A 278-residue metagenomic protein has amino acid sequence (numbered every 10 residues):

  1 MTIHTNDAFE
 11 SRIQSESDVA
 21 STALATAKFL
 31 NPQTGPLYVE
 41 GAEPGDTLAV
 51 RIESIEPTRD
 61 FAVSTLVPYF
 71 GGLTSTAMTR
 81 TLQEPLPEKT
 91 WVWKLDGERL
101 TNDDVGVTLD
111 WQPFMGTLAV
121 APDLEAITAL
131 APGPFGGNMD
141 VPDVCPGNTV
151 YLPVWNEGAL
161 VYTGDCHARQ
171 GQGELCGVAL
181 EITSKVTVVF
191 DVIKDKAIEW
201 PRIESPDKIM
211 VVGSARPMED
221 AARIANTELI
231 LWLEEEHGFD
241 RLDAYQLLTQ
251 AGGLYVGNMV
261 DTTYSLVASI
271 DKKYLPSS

Functional and structural regions predicted by a protein language model:
M1-A25: N-terminal, Lys/Arg-enriched amphipathic/low-complexity engagement segments that precede the first folded domain
M1-H4, P32-R51, P57-D60, S75-M78 (+7 more regions): Alpha/propeptide regions of enzymes that mature by internal proteolysis
N6-A8, E53-I55, W155-E157, D271-K273: Solvent-exposed coil/turn segments that connect beta secondary-structure elements in extracytoplasmic/periplasmic
E10-S11, T22-L24, P57-V67, I198-E219 (+1 more regions): Short, surface-exposed loop/turn segments at secondary-structure boundaries that line and modulate
S21-P44, P68-T101, Q170-D191: Short peripheral tails and domain-boundary helices/loops at the edges of structured domains
S54-C145: Intrinsically disordered, low-complexity linker/loop segments enriched in Gly/Pro and charged/polar residues
W111-N138, P142-E219, I230: Conserved mixed alpha/beta catalytic, RNA-binding, or beta-rich assembly cores of soluble enzyme, regulatory
D261-S278: Long, compositionally biased
